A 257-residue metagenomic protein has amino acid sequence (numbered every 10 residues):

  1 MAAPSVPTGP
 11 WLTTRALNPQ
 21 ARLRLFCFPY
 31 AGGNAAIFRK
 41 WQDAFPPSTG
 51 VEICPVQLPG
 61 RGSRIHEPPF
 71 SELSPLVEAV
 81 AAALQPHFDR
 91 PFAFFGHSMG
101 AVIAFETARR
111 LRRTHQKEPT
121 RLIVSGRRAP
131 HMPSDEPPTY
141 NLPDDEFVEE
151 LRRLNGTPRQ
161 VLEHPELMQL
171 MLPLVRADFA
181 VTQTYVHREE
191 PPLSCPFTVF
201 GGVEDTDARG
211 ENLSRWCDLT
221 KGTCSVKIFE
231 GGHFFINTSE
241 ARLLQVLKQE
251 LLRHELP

Functional and structural regions predicted by a protein language model:
M1-F95, M99-P257: Domain-scale detector for complete catalytic domains at protein termini or as standalone homologs
